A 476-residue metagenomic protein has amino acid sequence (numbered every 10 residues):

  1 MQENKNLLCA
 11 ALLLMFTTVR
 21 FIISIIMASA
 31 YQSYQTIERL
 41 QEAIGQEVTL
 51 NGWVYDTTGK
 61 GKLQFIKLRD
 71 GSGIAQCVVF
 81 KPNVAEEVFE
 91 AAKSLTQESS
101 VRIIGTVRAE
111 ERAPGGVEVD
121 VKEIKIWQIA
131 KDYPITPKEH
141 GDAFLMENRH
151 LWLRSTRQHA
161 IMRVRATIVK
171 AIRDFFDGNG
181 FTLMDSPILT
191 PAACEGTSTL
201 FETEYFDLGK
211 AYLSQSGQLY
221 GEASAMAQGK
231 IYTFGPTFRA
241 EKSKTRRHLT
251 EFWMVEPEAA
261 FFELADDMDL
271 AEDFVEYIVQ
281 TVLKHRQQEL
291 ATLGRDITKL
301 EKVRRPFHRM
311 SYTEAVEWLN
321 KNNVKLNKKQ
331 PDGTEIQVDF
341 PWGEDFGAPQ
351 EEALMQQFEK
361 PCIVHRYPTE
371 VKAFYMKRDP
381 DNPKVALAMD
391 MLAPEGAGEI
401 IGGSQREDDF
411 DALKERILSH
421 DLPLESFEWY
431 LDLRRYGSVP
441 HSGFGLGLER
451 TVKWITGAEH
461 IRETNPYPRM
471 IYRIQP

Functional and structural regions predicted by a protein language model:
N4-N6: Intrinsic-disorder-associated, low-complexity terminal segments enriched in Asp/Asn/His/Tyr and depleted of Lys/Arg
A28-A260: Class II aminoacyl-tRNA synthetase-like tRNA-binding/catalytic domains
C194-E195, T199, F274-G398, S419-V439: Metal-assisted phosphate- and nucleotidyl-transfer catalytic regions
L213, M226-P236, T245, L249-E263 (+2 more regions): TRNA-recognition modules of translation machinery and tRNA-sensing kinases, especially anticodon-binding
E263-D267, V316: Extended, domain-scale alpha-helical bundle/helix-rich regions
